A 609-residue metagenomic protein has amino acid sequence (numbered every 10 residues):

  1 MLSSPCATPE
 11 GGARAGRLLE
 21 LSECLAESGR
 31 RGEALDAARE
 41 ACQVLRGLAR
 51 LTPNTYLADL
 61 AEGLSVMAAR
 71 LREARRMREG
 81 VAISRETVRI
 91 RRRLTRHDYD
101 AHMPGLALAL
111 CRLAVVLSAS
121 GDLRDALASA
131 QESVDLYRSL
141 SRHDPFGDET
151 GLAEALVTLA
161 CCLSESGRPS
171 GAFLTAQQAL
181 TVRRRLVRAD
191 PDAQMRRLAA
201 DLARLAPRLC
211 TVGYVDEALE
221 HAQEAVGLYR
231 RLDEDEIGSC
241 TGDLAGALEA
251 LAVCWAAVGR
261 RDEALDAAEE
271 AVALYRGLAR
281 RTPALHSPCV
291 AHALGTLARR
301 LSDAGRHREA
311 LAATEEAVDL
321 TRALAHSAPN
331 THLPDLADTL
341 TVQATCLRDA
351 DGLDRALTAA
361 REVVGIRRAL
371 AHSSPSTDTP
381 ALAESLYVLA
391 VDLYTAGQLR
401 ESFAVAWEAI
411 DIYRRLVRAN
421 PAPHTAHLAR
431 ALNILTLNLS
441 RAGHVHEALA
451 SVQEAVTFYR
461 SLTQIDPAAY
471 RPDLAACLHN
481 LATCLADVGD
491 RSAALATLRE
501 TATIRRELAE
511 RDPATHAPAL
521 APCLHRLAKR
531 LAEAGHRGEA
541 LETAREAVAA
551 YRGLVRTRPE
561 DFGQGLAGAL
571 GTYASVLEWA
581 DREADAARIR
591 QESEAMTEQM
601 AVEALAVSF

Functional and structural regions predicted by a protein language model:
S4, V44-T52, I90-D98, L136-D144 (+11 more regions): Residue position in alpha-helical solenoids
G12, L51, T55-A58, H97 (+19 more regions): Residue signature of alpha-solenoid helical repeat architecture, marking inter-repeat boundaries and helix-start
A13-E27, A58-E73, P104-A119, T150-E165 (+9 more regions): Conserved alpha-helical positions within TPR/SEL1-like repeat arrays
Q177, R545-A549, D581-A601: TPR/TPR-like (Sel1-like) alpha-helical repeat modules
